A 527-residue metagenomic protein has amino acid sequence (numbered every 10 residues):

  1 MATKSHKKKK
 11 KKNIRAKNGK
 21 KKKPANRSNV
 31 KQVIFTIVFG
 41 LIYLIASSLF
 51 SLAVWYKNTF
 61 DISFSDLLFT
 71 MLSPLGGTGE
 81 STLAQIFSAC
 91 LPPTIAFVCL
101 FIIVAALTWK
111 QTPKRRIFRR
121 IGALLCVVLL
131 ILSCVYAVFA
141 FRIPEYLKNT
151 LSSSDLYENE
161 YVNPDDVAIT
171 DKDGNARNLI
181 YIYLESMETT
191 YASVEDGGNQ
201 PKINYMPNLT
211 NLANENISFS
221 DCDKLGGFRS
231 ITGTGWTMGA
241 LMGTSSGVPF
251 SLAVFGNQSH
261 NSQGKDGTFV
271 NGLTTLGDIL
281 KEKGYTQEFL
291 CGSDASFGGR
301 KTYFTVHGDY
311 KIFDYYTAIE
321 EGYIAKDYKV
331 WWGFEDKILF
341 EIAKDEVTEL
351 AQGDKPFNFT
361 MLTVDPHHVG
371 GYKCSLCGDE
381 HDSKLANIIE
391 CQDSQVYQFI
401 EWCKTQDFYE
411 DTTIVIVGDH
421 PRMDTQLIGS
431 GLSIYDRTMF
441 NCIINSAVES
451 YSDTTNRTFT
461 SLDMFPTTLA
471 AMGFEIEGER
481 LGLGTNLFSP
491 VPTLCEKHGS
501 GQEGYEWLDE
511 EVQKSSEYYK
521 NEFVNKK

Functional and structural regions predicted by a protein language model:
A2-K148: Transmembrane and membrane-interface helices of multi-pass, inner-membrane envelope-modifying transferases
M71, T150-A168: Short extracytoplasmic/periplasmic juxtamembrane "stem" segments immediately C-terminal to an N-terminal membrane anchor
A137-S154, D327, E335-I338: Generic detector of solvent-exposed, compositionally biased contiguous segments
P164-K527: Solvent-exposed soluble domains appended to multi-pass membrane proteins
